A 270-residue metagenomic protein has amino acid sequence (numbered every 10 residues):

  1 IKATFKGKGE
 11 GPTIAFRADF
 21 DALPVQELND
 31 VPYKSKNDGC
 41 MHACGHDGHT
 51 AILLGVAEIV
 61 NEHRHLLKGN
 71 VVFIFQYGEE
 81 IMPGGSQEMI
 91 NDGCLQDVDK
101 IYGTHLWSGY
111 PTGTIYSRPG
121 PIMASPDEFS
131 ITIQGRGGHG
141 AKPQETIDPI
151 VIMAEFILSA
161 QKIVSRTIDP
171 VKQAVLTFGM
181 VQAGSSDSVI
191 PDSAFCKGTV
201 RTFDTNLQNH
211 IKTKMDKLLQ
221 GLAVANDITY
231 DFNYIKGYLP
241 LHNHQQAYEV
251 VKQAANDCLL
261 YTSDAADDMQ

Functional and structural regions predicted by a protein language model:
I1-H42, A51-L67: Acidic/His- and Gly-rich active-site-bordering loop/insert found across diverse amide/peptide-bond hydrolases
K8-P12, V189-A194, N243-A247: A short, glycine/Asx- and small/polar-enriched loop/turn that sits immediately N-terminal to a beta-strand
L23-V25, N29-M41, D47-G48, H65-P191: Histidine/acidic-residue-rich, glycine-tolerant segments that coordinate divalent metal ions
T177-V181, Y230-Y248, S263: A short beta-alpha structural unit
V189-I211: A conserved active-site cap/scaffold subdomain adjacent to cofactor or substrate pockets
I211-L218: Short amphipathic alpha-helices in soluble, non-transmembrane regions that often serve as interface/regulatory elements
Y261-Q270: Single conserved hydrophobic/aromatic residue that forms the stacking wall/gate of nucleotide- or nucleobase-binding
